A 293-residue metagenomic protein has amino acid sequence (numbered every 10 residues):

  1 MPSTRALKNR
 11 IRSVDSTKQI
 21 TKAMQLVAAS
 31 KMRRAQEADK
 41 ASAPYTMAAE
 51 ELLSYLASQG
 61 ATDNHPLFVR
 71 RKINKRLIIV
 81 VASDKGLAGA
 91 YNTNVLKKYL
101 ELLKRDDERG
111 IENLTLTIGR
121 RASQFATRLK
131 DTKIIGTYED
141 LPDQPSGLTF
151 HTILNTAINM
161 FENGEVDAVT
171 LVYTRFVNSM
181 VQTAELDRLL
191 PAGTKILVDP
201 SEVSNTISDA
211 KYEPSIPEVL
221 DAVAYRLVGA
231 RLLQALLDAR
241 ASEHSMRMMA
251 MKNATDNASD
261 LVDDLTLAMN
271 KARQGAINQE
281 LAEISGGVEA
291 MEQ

Functional and structural regions predicted by a protein language model:
M1-Q293: C-terminal beta-strand-loop-alpha-helix "lid" module of Rossmann-like NAD(P)-dependent dehydrogenases
